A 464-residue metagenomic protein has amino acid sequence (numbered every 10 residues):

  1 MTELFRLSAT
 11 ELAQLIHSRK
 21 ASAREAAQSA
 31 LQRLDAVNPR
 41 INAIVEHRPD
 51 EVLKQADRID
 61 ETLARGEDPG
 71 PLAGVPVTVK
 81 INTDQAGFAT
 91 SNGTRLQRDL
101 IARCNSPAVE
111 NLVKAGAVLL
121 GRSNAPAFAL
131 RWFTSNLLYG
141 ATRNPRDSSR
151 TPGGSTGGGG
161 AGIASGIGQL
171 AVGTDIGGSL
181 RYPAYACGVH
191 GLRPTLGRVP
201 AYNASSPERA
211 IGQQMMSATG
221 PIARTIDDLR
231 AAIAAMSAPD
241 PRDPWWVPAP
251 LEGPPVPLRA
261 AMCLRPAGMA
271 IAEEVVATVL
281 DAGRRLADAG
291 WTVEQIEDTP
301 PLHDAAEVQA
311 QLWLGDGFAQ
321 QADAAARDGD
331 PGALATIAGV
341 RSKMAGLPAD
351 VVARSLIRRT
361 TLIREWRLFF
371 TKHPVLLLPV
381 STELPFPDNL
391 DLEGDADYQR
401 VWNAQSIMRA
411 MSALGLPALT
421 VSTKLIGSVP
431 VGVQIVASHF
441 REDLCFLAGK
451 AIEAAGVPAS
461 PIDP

Functional and structural regions predicted by a protein language model:
M1-K54, D288-G290, P461-P464: An N-terminal boundary/leader segment
A23-A27, D57-E61, E273-E297, Q321-G329 (+2 more regions): Acyltransferase
V52, T62-L137: Acidic/His- and Gly-rich active-site-bordering loop/insert found across diverse amide/peptide-bond hydrolases
L72-N92, P257-C263, L312-R367, P379 (+1 more regions): Short helix-loop capping/hinge segments that flank enzyme active sites or metal/cofactor-binding pockets
D99, V308, L312-W313, A353-R354 (+1 more regions): Short, surface-exposed loop/helix-turn segments at secondary-structure junctions that function as lids/hinges flanking
C104-I233, S412-L425, V429-Q434: Short glycine/serine-rich loop segments
R193-G283, P300, G456-P464: A short helix-breaking turn/cap at a secondary-structure junction
D350, C445-P464: Short, gly/Ser/Thr-rich active-site loops of penicillin-recognizing serine hydrolases
